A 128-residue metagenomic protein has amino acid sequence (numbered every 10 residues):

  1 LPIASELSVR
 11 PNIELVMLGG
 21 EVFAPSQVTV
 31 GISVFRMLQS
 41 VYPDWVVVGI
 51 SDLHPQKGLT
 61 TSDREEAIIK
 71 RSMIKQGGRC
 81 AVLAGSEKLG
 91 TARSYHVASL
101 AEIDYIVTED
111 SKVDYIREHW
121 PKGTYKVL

Functional and structural regions predicted by a protein language model:
P2-L128: Conserved phosphate- and dinucleotide-binding cores of soluble alpha/beta proteins, encompassing both enzyme active
